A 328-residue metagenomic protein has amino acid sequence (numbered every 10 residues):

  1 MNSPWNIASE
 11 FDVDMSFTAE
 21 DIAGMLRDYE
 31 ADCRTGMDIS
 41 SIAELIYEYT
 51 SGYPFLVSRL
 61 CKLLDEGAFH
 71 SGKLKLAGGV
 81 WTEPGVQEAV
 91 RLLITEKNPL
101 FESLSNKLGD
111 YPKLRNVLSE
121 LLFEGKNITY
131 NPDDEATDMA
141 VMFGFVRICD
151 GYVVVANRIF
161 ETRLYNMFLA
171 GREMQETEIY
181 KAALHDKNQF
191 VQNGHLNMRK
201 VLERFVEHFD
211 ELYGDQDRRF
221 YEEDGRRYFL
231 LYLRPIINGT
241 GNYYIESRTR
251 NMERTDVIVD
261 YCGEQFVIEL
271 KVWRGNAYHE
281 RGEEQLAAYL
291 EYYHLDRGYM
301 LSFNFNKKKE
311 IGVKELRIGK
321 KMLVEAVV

Functional and structural regions predicted by a protein language model:
M1-S9: Short regulatory helix/loop adjacent to the ATP-binding pocket of P-loop NTPases
E10-F11, T18-F143, C149-D150, I179-A183 (+1 more regions): Winged-helix-like regulatory helical subdomains adjacent to P-loop NTPase cores
K97-N98, F160-N193: Short, amphipathic alpha-helical interaction segments positioned at domain boundaries
V201-Y244: Acidic-basic catalytic patches of nuclease active cores, encompassing PD-(D/E)XK and other metal-cofactor nuclease
F229, V257-V259, G263-R274, Y289: Conserved catalytic cores of phosphodiester-cleaving nucleases, focusing on short active-site segments
P235-G263: Active-site metal-binding core of divalent-cation-utilizing nuclease and nuclease-like domains
H279-E283, L290-I318: Nucleic-acid nuclease catalytic cores
K314-V328: Intrinsically disordered, low-complexity terminal regions enriched in charged/polar residues
